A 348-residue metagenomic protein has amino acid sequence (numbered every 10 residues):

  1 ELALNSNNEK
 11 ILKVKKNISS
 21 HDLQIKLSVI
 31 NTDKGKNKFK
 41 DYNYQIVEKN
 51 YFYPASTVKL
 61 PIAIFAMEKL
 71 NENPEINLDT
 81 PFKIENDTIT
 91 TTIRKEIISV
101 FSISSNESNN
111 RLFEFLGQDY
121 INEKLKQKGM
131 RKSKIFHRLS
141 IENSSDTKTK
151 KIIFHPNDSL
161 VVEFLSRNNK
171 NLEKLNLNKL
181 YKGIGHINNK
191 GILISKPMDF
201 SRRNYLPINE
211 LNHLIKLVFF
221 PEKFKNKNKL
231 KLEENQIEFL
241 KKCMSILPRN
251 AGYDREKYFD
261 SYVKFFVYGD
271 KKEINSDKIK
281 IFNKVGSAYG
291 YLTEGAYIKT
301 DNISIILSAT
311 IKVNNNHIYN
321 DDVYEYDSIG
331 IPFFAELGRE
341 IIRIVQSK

Functional and structural regions predicted by a protein language model:
E1-K10, L193-K348: Structured C-terminal helix/loop/strand segments within mature extracytoplasmic catalytic/sensor domains
L2-I46, I305-A309: A short, well-structured edge-of-sheet supersecondary motif
L2-K10, S20, T88-F220, F224: Active-site-adjacent helix/loop patches that line small-molecule binding or acyl-intermediate pockets
N17, K49-V58, E85-T92, V100-S104 (+6 more regions): Extracytoplasmic/periplasmic, Sec-exported soluble proteins
S20-D22, F39-D41, V47-K49, Y53-V58 (+5 more regions): Extracytoplasmic
F52-L78, L307: Active-site SXXK
K59-A66, V100, L125, L211 (+3 more regions): Residue-level preference for non-acidic, small/hydrophobic
E68-S99: Active-site-proximal loop and beta-strand segments within enzyme catalytic domains
